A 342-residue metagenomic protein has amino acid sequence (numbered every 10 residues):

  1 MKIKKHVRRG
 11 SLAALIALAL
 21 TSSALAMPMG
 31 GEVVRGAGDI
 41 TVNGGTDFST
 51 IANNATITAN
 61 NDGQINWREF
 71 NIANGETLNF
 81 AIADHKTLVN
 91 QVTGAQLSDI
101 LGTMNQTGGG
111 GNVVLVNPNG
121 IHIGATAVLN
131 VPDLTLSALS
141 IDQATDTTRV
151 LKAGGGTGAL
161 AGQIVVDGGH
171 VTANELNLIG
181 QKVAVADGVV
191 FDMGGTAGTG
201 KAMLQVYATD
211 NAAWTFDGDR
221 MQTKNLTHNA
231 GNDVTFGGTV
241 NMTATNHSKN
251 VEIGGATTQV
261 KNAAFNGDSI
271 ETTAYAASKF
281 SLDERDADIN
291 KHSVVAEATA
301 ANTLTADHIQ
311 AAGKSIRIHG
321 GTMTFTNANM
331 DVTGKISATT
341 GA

Functional and structural regions predicted by a protein language model:
M1-A14, A19: Bacterial Sec-dependent N-terminal signal peptides
K2-K5, T21-A244, G254-G255, T303 (+3 more regions): Solvent-exposed adhesion/ligand-recognition segments of exported proteins
S11, S22-S23, S49, S98 (+8 more regions): Generic serine detector
A17, M29-G30, I336: Compositionally biased, low-complexity segments enriched in small residues
A212-W214, M221, H247-S293, A301-A306 (+2 more regions): Extracellular lectin-like interaction modules
